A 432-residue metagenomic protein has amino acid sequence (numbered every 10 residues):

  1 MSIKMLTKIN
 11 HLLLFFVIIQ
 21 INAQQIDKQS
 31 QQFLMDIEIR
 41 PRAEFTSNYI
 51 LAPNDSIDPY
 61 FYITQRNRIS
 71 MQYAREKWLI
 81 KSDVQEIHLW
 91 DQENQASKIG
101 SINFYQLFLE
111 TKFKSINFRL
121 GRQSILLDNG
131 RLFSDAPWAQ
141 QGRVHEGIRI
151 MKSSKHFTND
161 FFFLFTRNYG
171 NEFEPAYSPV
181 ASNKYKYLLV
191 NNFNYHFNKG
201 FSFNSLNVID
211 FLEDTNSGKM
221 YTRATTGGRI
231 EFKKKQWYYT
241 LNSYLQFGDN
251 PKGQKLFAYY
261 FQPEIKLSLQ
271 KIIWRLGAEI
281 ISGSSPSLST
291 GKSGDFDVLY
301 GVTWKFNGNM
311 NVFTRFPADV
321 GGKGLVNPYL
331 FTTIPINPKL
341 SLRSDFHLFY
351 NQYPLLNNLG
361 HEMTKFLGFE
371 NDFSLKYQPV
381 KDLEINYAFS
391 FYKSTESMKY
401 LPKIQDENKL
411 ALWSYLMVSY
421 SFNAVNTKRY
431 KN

Functional and structural regions predicted by a protein language model:
M1-I26: Bacterial Sec-dependent N-terminal signal peptides
A23-R122, I148-K155, F161, T222 (+4 more regions): Beta-barrel outer-membrane channel/assembly domains of diderm bacteria
T46-I50, E86-L89, S124-L132, T166-E174 (+6 more regions): Flexible, solvent-exposed coil segments and beta strand-coil junctions, predominantly the extracellular/periplasmic
S47-N54, Q92-S97, G130-P137, N171-P179 (+6 more regions): Outer-membrane beta-barrel translocator domains and adjoining extracellular loop/strand segments of Gram-negative
P59-Y60, W138-Q140, A181-N183, V320-G321: Short Gly/Pro-enriched turn/cap motifs at secondary-structure boundaries
W90, N242-Q246, P251-P335, S341 (+2 more regions): Extracellular/periplasmic loop regions
Q140-I148, N183-L189: Acidic, His- and aromatic-enriched active-site or binding-groove loops in soluble protein domains that engage sugars
T158-N242: Internal metal/ion-chelating core segments
